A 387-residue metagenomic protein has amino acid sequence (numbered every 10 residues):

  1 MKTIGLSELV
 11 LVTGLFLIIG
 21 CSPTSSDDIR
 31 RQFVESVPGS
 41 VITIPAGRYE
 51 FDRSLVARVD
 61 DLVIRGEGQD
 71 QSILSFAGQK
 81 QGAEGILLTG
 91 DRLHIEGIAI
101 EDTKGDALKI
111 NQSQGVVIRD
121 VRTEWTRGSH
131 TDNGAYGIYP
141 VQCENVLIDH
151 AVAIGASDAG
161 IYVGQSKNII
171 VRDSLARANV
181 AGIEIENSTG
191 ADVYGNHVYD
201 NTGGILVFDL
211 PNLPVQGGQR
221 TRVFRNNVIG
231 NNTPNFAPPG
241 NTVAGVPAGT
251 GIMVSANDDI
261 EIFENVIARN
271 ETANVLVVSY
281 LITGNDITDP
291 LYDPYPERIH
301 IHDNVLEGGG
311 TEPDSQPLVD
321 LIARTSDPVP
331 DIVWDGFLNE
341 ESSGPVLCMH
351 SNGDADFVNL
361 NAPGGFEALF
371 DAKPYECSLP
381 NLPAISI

Functional and structural regions predicted by a protein language model:
M1-L6: Positively charged n-region of N-terminal signal peptides that target proteins for export
E8-I18: Bacterial N-terminal signal peptides
S22-T43: Acidic Gly/Asp/Thr-rich repetitive segments characteristic of extracellular carbohydrate-active and adhesion proteins
P23-D27, D61-G105, R127: Right-handed parallel beta-helix/beta-spiral solenoid domain characteristic of secreted/periplasmic
I29-R30, D52, F76-I86, D102-K109 (+7 more regions): Extracellular beta-strand/beta-solenoid scaffold signature
R30-S36, E50-V59, I64, K109-Q112 (+2 more regions): Short, T/G/N/S-enriched strand-turn elements that build extracellular solenoid repeat scaffolds
P45, R65-D70, D91-D102, Q114-R127 (+6 more regions): Right-handed parallel beta-helix
T283, I287-I387: Acidic, glycine- and Ser/Thr-rich low-complexity intrinsically disordered tracts in extracellular/secreted proteins
